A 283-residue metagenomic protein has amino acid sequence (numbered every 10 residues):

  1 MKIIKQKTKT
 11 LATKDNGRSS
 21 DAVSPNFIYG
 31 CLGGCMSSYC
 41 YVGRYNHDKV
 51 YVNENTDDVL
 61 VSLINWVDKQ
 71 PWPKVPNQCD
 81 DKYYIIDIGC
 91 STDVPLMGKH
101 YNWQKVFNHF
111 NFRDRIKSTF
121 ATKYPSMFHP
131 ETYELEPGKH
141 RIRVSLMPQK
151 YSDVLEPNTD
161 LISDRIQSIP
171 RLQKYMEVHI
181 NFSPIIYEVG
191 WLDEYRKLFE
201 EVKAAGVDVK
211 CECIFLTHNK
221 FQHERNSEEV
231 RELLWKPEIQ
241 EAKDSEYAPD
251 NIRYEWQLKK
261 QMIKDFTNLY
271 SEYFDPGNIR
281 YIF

Functional and structural regions predicted by a protein language model:
K2-V23, Y39-R141: Conserved Radical SAM active-site core
N26-S37: Cysteine-centered iron-sulfur cluster-binding motifs in ferredoxin-type domains/subunits of redox enzymes
Y84-I88, S118-F120, I142-V144, V178-F182 (+1 more regions): Hydrophobic faces of well-ordered beta-strands that scaffold small-molecule active sites in alpha/beta enzyme cores
S91-D93, K123-P125, S145-Q149, I185 (+1 more regions): Active-site beta-loop-alpha junctions enriched in small/polar residues
T119, Y187-E200: Active-site glycine- and acidic-residue-rich loops that bind and position anionic ligands or nucleotide-like cofactors
F128-K150, K210-H218, W235-E241: Non-cysteine beta-strand/loop elements that form the S-adenosyl-L-methionine
Q149-Y151, Q173-W191: Conserved strand-turn element in the central/C-terminal portion of the radical SAM core barrel that lines
E200-F283: Auxiliary Fe-S-binding modules of radical SAM enzymes
